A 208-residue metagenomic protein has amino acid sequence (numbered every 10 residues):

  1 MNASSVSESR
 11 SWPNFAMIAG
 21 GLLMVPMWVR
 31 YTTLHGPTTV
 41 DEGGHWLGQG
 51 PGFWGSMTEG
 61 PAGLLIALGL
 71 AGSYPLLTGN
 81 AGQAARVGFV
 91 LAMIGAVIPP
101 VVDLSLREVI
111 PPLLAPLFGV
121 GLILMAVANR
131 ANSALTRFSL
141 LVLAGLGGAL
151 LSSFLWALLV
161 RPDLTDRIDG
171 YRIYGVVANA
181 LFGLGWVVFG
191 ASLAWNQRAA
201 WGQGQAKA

Functional and structural regions predicted by a protein language model:
N2-A208: Hydrophobic, aromatic-enriched alpha-helical segments typical of multi-pass transmembrane helices
